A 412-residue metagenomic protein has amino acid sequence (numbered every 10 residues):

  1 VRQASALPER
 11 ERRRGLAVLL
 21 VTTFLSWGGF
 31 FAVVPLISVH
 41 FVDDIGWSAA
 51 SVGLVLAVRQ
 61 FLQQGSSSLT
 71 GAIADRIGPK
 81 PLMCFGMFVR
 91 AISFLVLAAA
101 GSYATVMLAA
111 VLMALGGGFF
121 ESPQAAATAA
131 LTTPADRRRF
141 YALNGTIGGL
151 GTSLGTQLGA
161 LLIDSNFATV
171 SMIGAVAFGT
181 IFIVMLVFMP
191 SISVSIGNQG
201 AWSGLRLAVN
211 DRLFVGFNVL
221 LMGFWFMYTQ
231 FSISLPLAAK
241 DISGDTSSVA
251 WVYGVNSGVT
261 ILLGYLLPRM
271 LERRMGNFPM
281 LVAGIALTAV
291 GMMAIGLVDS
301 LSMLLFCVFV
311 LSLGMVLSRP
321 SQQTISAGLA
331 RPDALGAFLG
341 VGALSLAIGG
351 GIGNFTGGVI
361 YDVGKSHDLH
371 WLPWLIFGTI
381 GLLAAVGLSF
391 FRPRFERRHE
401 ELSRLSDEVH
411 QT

Functional and structural regions predicted by a protein language model:
V1-R13, P190-L220, E408-T412: Juxtamembrane intracellular "pre-TM" segments in multi-pass secondary transporters
P35-A50, I233-S248: Short amphipathic helix-loop junctions that connect adjacent transmembrane helices in Major Facilitator Superfamily/SLC
Q60-S68, T152-S153, S257-Y265, G350-G351: Residue-level signature of mid-helix packing/kink "hotspots" within the transmembrane helices of 12-pass Major
S66-G78, L263-G276, Y361: Helix-to-loop junctions at the C-terminal end of transmembrane segments in multipass secondary transporters
P81-L95, P279-M293: Structural signature of the two symmetry-related core transmembrane helices
A110-G149: Cytoplasmic helix-loop-helix junction between adjacent transmembrane helices in 12-TM secondary transporters
I163-V176, V359-G381: A membrane-interface helix-boundary motif in multi-pass transporters
I181-M189, I376-T412: Multi-pass alpha-helical transporter architecture, strongest for 12-TM Major Facilitator/SLC carriers used
